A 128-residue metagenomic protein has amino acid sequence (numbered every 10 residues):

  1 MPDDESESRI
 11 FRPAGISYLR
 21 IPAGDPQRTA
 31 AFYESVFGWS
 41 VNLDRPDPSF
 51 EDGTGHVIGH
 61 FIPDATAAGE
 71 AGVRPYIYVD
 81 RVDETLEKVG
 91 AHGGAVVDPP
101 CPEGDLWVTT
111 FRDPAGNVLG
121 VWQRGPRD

Functional and structural regions predicted by a protein language model:
M1-R28, H56-V57, V73-P75, R124-D128: N-terminal beta-strand motif that seeds the catalytic metal site of vicinal oxygen chelate
I16-G24, T66-A91, W107-R112: Vicinal oxygen chelate
D25-S40: Amphipathic alpha-helical segments
T29-Y33, V89, G116: Conserved active-site tyrosine of GNAT-family acetyltransferases
V36-F37, H92, P114: Structural motif
G38-V73, V118-R124: Conserved short beta-strand elements that form part of the metal-binding/catalytic scaffold of enzyme active sites
S40, G93-V97: A common structural junction motif
R45-D47, E103-W107: Short acidic/glycine-enriched loop/turn segments that link adjacent beta-strands
